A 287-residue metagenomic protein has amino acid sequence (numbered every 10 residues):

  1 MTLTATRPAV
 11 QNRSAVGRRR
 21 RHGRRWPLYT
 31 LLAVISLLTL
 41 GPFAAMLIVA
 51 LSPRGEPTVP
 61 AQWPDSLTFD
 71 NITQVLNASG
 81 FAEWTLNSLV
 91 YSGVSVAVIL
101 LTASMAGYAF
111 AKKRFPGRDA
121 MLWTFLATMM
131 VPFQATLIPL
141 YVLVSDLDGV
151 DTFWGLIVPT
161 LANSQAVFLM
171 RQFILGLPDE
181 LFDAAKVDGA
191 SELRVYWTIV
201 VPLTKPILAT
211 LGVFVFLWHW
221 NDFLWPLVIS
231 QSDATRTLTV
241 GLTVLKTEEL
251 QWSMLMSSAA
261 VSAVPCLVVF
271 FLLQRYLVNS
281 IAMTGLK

Functional and structural regions predicted by a protein language model:
M1-R13: Short, intrinsically disordered terminal tails adjacent to the first/last structured region
V10-Q11, V16-G17, L76: N-terminal non-cleavable signal-anchor helices
S14-Y29: A detector for short, charged/polar N-terminal pre-domain segments
R25-K287: A structural signal for multi-pass alpha-helical bundles of membrane permease subunits that mediate small-molecule
